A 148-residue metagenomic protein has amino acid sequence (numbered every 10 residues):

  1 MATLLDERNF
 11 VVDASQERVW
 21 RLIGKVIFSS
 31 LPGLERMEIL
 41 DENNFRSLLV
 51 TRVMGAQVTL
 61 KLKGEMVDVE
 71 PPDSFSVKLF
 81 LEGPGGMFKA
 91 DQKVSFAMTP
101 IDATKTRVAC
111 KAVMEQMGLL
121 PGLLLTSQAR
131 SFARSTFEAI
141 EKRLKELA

Functional and structural regions predicted by a protein language model:
M1-R46: Hydrophobic ligand-binding cavity/cleft-lining segments
A2, I39, M54-L60, G86-A90 (+1 more regions): A generic structural micro-feature
T3-N9, N44-R46, K61, S74 (+2 more regions): Intrinsic-disorder/low-complexity, polar/charged segments enriched in Ser/Thr/Lys/Arg/Asp/Glu/Gln
V19-I23, S47, M66, V77 (+2 more regions): Hydrophobic pocket/interface hotspot
E35, K61-D68, Q92-P100: Hydrophobic/aromatic beta-strand elements that line small-molecule binding cavities or substrate pockets in beta-rich
L40-G83: Glycine-rich portal/gate segments that line the openings of hydrophobic small-molecule binding cavities
L81-R134: Beta-strand/loop substructures that line and gate deep hydrophobic ligand-binding cavities in soluble
E138-A148: Short, highly charged C-terminal tails/helix-capping segments
